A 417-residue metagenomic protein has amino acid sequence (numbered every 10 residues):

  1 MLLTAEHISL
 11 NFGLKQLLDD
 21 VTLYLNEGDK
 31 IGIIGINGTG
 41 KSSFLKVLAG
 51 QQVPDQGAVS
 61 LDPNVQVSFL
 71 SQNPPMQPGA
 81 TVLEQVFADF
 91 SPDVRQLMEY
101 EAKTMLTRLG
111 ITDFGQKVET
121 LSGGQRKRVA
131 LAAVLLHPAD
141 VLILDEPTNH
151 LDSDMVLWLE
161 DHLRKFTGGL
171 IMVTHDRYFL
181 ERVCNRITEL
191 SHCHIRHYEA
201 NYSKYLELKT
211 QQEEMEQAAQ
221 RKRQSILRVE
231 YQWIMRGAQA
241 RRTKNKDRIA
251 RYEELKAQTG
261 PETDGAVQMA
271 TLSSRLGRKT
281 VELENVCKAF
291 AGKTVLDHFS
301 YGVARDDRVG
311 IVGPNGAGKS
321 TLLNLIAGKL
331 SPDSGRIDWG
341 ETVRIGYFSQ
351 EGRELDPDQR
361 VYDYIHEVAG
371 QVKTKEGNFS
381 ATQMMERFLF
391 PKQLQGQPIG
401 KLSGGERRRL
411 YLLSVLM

Functional and structural regions predicted by a protein language model:
M1-Q220, M269-M417: ABC ATP-binding cassette signature C-motif
L208-R241, N245-R251, L255-E262: Intracellular alpha-helical coupling/juxtamembrane segments of multi-pass membrane proteins
